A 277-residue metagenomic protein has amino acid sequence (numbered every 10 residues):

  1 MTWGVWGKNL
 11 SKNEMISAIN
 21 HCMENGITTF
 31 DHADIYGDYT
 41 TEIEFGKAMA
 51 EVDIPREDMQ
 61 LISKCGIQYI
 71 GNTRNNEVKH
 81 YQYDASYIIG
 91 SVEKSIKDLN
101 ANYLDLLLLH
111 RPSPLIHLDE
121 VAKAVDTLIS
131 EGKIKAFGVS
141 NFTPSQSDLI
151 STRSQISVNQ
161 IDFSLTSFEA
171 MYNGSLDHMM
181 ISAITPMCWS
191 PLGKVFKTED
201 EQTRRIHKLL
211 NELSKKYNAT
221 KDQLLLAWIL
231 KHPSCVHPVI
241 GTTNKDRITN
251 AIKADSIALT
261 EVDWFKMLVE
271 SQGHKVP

Functional and structural regions predicted by a protein language model:
M1-K12, R74-S86: Active-site mouth loops of central-metabolism enzymes
M1-Q60: N-terminal binding-site loop/beta-alpha segment at the start of enzyme catalytic domains that lines or forms
N9-C22, Y83-L99, T143-D148: Short, acidic/polar
F30, L104, F137: Glycine-centered flexible beta-alpha turn that most often forms the glycine-rich phosphate-binding loop
A48-R56, I96-N100, I150-S154, D177-S182: Acidic (Asp/Glu)-rich catalytic clusters
R56-Y83: Structural motif corresponding to the early beta-alpha repeats
I96-L115: Active-site groove signature of glycoside hydrolases
P112-P277: Beta/alpha (TIM)-barrel catalytic core signal, keyed to glycine-rich beta->alpha loops juxtaposed to Asp/Glu that bind
